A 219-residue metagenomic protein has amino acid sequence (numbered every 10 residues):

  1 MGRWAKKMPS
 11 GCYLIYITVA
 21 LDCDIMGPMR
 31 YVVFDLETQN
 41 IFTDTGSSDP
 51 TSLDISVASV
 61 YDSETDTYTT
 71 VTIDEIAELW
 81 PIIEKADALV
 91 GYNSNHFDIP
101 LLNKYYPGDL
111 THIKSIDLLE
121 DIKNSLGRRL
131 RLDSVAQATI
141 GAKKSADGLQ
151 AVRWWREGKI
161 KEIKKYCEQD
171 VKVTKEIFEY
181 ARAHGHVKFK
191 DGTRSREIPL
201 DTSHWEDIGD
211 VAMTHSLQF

Functional and structural regions predicted by a protein language model:
G2-F219: DEDD superfamily 3′-5′ metal-dependent exonuclease/proofreading module
